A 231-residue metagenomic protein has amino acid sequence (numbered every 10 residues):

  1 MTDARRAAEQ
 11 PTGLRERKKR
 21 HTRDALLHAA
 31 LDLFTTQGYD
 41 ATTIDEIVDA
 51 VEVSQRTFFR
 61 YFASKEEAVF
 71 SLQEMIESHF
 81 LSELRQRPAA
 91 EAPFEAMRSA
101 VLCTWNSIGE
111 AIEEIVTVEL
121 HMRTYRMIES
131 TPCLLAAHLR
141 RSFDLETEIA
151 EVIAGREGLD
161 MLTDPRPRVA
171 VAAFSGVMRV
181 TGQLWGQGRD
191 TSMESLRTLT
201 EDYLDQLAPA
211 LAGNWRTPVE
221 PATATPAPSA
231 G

Functional and structural regions predicted by a protein language model:
M1-R6, G155, Q183-G231: C-terminal peripheral helix-coil segments that are non-catalytic and often amphipathic
M1-V53: Basic, helix-initiating cap at the start of DNA-binding domains
G13, Q37-Y39, E52, F59-V69 (+1 more regions): HTH DNA-binding helix-turn interface
T22, I76, V101, R141-L145 (+2 more regions): Hydrophobic/aromatic residues within well-ordered alpha-helical segments
F34, T43-I44, K65-I76, M97 (+1 more regions): Amphipathic alpha-helical segments enriched in hydrophobic/aromatic and basic residues that form the DNA-contacting
S71, S78-T124: Hydrophobic alpha-helical connector segments
T131, F143-A170: Hydrophobic alpha-helical bundle segments that form small-molecule/ligand-binding pockets
L139, L159-L204: Hydrophobic/aromatic-rich alpha-helical bundle segments in the mid-to-C-terminal region
